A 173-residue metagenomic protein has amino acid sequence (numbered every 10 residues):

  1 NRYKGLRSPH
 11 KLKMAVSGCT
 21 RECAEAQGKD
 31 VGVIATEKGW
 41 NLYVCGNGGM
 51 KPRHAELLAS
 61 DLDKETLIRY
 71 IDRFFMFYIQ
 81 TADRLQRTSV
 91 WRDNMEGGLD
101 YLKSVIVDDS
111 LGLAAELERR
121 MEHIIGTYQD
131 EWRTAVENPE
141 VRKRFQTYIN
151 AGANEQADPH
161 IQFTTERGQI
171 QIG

Functional and structural regions predicted by a protein language model:
N1-G173: Peripheral terminal and linker regions in Fe-S/redox and tRNA-modifying enzymes
